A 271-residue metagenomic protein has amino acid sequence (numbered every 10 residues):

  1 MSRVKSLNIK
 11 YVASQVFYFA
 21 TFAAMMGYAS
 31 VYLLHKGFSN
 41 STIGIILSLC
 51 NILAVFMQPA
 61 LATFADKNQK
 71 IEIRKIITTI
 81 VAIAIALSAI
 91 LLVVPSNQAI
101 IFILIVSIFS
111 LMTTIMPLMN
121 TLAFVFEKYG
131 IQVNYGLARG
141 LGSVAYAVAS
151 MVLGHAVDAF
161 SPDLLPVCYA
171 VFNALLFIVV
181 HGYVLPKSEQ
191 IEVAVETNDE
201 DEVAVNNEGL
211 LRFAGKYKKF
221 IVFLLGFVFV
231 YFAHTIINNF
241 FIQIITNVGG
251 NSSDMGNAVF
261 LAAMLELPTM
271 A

Functional and structural regions predicted by a protein language model:
M1-K5, V184-L225: Juxtamembrane intracellular "pre-TM" segments in multi-pass secondary transporters
S2-V55, K218-F260: Helix-loop boundary and gating motifs at the non-cytosolic
S6-N8, L91-I105: Helix-loop junctions at membrane interfaces in 12-TM secondary transporters
V16, Q98-M116, L122, V228: Hydrophobic core of transmembrane alpha-helices in multi-pass small-molecule transporters, especially MFS/SLC-type
A54-V55, V133-L153: Glycine-rich segments within core transmembrane alpha-helices of 12-TM secondary carriers
F56-I71, V157-D158, P268-A271: Helix-to-loop junctions at the C-terminal end of transmembrane segments in multipass secondary transporters
T79-S96: C-terminal ends and interior cores of transmembrane alpha-helices in multi-pass membrane transporters/permeases
L164-G182: Symmetry-related core transmembrane helices of the 12-TM Major Facilitator Superfamily/SLC fold
